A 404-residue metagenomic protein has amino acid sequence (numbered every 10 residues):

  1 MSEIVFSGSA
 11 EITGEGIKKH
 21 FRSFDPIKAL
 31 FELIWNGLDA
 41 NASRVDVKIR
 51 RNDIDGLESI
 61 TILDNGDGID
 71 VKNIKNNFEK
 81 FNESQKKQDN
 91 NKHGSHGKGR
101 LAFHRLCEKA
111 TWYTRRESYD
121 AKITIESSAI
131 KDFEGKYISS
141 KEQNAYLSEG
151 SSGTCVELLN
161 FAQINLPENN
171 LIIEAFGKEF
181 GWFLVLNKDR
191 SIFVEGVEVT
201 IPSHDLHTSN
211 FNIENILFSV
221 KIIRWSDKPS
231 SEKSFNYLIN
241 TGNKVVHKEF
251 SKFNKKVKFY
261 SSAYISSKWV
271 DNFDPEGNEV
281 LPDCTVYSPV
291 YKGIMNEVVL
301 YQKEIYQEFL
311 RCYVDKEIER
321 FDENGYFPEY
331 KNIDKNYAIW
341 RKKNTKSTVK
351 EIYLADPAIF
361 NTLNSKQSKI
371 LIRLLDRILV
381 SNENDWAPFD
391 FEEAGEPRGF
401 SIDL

Functional and structural regions predicted by a protein language model:
M1-W35, D39-A42, D46-R51, K72-E79: Bergerat-fold GHKL ATPase/HATPase_c domain
I12-F21, Q88-K92, S152-L166, F250-S251 (+1 more regions): Short hinge/gating elements
L38-D89, K131-D132, K136-Y137: Conserved beta-strand-loop-beta-strand hairpin that lines the nucleotide-binding pocket of ATP/GTP-utilizing enzymes
N65, F193-H204, I213-I216, N240-G242 (+1 more regions): Short strand-turn-strand beta-turns centered on an Asx-Gly dipeptide
Q88-T200: GHKL-type ATPase core
S203-P229: Polyanion-binding catalytic cores of nucleic-acid enzymes and NTP/SAM-utilizing transferases
P229-P388, G395: GHKL/Bergerat-fold ATPase module
F389-L404: Long, K/E/R/D-enriched contiguous segments that form extended
